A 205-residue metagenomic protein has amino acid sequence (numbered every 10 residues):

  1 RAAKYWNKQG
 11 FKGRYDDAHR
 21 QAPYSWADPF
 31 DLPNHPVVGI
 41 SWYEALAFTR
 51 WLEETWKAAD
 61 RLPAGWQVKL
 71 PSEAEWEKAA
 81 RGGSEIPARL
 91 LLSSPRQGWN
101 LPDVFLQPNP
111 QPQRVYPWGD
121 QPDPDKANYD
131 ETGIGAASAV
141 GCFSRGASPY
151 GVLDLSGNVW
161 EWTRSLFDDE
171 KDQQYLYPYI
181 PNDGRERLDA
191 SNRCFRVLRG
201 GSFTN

Functional and structural regions predicted by a protein language model:
A2-Y15, D31-P124, W162: Short, well-ordered surface patches within globular domains
A18-N34, G135: Short glycine/proline-rich turn/loop motifs
Q21-Y24, G39, S72-W76, S191-F203: A short, hydrophobic secondary-structure junction motif
P36, K78, V115, N128 (+2 more regions): Conserved beta-strand positions that form and line the central face of beta-propeller blades
V37-I40, V140, V152, V159: Hydrophobic aliphatic residue packing
W66-Q67, G146-G151: Short loop/turn microsegments at loop-to-beta-strand junctions
S84-R114, D120-D125, G133-A139, A147 (+1 more regions): Surface-exposed recognition segments
